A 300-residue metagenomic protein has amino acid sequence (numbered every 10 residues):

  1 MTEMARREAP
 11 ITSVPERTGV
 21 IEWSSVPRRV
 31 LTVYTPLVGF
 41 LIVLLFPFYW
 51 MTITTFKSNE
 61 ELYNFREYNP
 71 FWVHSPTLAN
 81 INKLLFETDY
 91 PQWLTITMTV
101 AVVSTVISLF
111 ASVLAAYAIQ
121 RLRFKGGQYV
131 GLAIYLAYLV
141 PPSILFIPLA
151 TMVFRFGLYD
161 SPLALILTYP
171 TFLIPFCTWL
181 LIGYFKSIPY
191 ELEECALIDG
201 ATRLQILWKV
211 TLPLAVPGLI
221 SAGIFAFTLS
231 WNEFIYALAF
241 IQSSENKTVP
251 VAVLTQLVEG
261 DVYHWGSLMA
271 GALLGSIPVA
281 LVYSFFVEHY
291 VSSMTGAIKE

Functional and structural regions predicted by a protein language model:
M1-V26: Short, Lys/Arg-rich, polar N-terminal cytosolic tail immediately upstream of the first transmembrane signal-anchor
I11, R29-E300: A structural signal for multi-pass alpha-helical bundles of membrane permease subunits that mediate small-molecule
